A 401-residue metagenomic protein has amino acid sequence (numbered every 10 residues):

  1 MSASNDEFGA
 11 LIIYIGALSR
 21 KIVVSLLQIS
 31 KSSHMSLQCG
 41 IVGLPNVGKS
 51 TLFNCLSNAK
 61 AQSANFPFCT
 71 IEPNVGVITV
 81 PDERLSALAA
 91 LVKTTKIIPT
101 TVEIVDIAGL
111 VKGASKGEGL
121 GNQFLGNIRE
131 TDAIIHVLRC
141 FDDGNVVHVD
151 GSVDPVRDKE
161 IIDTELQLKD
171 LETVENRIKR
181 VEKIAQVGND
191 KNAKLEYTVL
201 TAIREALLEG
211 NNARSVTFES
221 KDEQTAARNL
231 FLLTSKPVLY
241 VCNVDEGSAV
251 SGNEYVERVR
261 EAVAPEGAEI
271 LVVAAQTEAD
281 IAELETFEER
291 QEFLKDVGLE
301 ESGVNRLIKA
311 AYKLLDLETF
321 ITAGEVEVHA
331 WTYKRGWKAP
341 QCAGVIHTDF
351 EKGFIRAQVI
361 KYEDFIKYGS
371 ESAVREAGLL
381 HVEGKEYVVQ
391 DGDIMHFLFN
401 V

Functional and structural regions predicted by a protein language model:
A3-D6, A10, A17-L18, I29-S32: Intrinsically disordered, low-complexity segments enriched in serine/proline and basic residues
S30-K112, E118, N122, N127-I128 (+1 more regions): Conserved G1/Walker A P-loop phosphate-binding module
K31-V42, V47, F53, R180-V388 (+2 more regions): C-terminal-of-GTPase-core extension/linker across diverse P-loop GTPases
G109-S115, D132-E160, T164-L168, G247-A249: Conserved Switch II/interswitch segment of TRAFAC-class P-loop GTPases
G121, S152, K159, T164 (+3 more regions): Amphipathic alpha-helical coiled-coil segments with heptad-repeat character
L171-R177: Conserved phosphoryl-transfer catalytic core
